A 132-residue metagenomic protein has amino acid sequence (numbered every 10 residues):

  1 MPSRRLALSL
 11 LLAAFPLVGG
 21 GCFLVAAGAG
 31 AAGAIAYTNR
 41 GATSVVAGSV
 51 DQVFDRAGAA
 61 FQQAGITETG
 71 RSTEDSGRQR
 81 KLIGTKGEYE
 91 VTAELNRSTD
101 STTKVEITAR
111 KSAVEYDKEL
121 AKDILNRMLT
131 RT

Functional and structural regions predicted by a protein language model:
M1-S3: N-terminal secretory signal peptides that target proteins for export/translocation
L6-A7, T73: Small/flexible residues
A7-A14: Sec-dependent N-terminal signal peptides
L17-G21: C-terminal motif of bacterial Sec signal peptides marking the signal peptidase cleavage site
F23-T132: Ser/Thr-rich, low-complexity intrinsically disordered terminal regions
